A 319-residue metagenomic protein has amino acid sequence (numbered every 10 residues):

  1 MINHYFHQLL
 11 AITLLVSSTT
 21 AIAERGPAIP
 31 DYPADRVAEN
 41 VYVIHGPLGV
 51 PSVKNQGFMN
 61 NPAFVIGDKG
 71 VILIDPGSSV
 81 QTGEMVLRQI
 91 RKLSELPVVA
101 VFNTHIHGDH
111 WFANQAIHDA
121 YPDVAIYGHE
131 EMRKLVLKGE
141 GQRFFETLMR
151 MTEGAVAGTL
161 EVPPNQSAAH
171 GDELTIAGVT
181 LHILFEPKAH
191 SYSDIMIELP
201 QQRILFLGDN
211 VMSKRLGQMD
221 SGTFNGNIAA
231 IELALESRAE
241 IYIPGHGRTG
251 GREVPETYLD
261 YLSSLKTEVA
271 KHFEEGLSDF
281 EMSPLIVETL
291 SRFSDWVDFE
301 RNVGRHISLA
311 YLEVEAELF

Functional and structural regions predicted by a protein language model:
M1-L9: Bacterial N-terminal signal peptides that target proteins for export
S17-T19: N-terminal signal peptide c-region/cleavage motif recognized by signal peptidases
I22-I29: Cleaved targeting-peptide boundary
E24, E236-R238, T249-F319: Accessory terminal helices/loops
E39-K92, I195-L207: Conserved beta-strand hairpin/beta-sheet module of binuclear metal-dependent hydrolase folds, prominently
N40, V65, D75, I90 (+10 more regions): Divalent metal-coordination and catalytic microenvironments
G70-I72, S78-V80, E173, T180-S264 (+1 more regions): Metallo-beta-lactamase
R88-Q166, H170-E173: Active-site HxH/HxHxD metal-binding segment of metal-dependent hydrolases
